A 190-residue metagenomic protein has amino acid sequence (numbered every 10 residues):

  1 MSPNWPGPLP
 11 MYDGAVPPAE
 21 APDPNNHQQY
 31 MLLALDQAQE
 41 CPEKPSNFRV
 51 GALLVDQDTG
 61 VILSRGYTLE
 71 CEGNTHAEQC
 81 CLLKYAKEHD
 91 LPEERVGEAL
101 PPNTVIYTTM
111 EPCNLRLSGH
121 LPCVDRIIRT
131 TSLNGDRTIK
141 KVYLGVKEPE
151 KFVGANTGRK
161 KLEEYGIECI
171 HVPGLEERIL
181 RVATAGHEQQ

Functional and structural regions predicted by a protein language model:
M1-Q29, G135, G174-E176, A183-Q190: Eukaryotic N-terminal low-complexity, Ser/Thr- and Lys/Arg-rich leader segments that predominantly function as
A19-N47: Short, basic/aromatic recognition patches
Q37, D58-G66: A short, flexible N-terminal coil/short beta segment enriched in small residues
N47-R49, P101: Short secondary-structure junction motifs
R49-G60: Short beta-strand scaffold segments in enzyme catalytic cores
S64-R181: Zn2+-dependent cytidine deaminase-like catalytic core
